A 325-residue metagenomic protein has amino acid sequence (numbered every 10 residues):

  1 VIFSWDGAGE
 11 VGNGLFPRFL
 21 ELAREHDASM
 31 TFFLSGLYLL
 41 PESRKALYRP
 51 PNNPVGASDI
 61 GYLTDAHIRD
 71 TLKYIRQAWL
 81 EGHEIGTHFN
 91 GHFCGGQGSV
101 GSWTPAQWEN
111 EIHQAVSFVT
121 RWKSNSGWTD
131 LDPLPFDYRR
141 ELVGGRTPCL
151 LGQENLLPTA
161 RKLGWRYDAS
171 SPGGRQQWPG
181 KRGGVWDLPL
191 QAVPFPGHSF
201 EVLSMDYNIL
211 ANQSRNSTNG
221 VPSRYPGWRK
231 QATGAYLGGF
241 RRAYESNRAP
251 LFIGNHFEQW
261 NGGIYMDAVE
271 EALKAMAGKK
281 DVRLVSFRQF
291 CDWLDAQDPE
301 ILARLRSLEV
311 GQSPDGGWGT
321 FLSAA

Functional and structural regions predicted by a protein language model:
V1-E84, F93, G127-P158, A249 (+4 more regions): Active-site beta->alpha N-cap acidic-glycine motif
F16-L20, T71-R76, E109-V119, L157 (+2 more regions): Generic structural signal for well-ordered alpha-helices, preferentially at hydrophobic/aromatic core positions
T31, Y167-P179, L237-A325: C-terminal domain-boundary segment and adjacent tail
L39-E42, G95, Q177, F195 (+1 more regions): Generic structural signal for helix capping and beta-alpha/helix-loop junctions
R49-N52, S58-D65, L131-N247, D298-R306 (+1 more regions): Active-site-adjacent pocket scaffolds in enzyme catalytic domains
L80, E109-K123, Y138-L142: Extended, charged catalytic domains and RNA/DNA-binding interfaces, predominantly in divalent-metal-using enzymes
H88: Substrate-binding/active-site groove segments that recognize and process beta-1,4-linked N-acetyl-hexosamine
G96-Q114: Active-site cleft segment of glycoside hydrolase catalytic domains centered on the general acid/base Glu
